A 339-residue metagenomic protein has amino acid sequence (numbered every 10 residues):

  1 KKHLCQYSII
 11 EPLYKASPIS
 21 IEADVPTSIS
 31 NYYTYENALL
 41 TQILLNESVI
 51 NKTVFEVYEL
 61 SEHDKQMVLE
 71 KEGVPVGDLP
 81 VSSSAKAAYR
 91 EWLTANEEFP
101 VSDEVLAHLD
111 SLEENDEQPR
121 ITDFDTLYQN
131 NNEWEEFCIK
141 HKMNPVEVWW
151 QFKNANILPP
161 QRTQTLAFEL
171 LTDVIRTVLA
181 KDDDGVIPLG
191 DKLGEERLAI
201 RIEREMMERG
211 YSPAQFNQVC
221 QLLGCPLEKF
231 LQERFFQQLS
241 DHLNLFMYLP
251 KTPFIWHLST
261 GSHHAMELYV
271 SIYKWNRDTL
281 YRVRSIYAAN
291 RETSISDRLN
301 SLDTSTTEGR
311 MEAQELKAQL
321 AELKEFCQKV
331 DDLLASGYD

Functional and structural regions predicted by a protein language model:
K1-V54, Y281-T307, C327: Extended amphipathic alpha-helical segments enriched in small hydrophobics
H63-D339: Terminal accessory regions of large proteins
